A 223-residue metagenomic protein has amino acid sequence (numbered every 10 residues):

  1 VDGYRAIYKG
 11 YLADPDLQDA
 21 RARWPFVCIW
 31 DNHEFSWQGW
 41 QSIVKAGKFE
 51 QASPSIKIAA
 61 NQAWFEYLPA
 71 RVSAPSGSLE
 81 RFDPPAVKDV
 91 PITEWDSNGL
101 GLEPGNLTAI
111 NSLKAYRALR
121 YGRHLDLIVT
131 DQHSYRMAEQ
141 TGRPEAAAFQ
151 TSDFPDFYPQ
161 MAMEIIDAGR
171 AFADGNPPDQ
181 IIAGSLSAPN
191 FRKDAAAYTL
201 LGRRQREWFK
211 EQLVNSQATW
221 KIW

Functional and structural regions predicted by a protein language model:
V1-W223: Metal-dependent phosphoester/phosphodiester hydrolase catalytic core
